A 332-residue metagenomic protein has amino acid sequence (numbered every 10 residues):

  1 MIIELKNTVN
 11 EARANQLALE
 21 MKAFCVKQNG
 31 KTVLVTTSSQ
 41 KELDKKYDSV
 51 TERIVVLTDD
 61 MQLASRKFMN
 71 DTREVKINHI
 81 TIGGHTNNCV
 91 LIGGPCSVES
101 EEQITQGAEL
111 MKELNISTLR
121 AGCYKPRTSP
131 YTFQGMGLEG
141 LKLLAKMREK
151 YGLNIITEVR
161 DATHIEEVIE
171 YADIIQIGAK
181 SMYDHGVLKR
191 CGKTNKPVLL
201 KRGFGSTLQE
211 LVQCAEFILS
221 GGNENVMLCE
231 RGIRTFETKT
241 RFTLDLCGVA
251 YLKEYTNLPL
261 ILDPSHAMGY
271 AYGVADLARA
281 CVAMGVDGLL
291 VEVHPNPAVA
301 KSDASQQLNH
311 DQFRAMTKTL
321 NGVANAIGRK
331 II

Functional and structural regions predicted by a protein language model:
K6, M136, L153-D161, D173-G186 (+3 more regions): Catalytic beta/alpha-barrel core
T32-R66: Autoinhibitory propeptides
D59-I92, K318, I327-I332: N-terminal amphipathic alpha-helix/helix-capping segment at the start of soluble metabolic enzymes
C89-P95, S117-A121, I155-T157, I175-I177 (+4 more regions): Hydrophobic faces of well-ordered beta-strands that scaffold small-molecule active sites in alpha/beta enzyme cores
C89-Q106, P130-Q134, N154-E158, A179 (+2 more regions): Active-site mouth loops of central-metabolism enzymes
R120-L138, P295-S305: Glycine-rich, proline-tolerant flexible connector loops at the mouths of alpha/beta enzymes
F133-T157, C191-P197, L246-L260, Q306-R329: Alpha-helix-loop-beta-strand connector modules within alpha/beta enzyme cores
T194-V293: Catalytic alpha/beta core domains of metabolic enzymes, predominantly
